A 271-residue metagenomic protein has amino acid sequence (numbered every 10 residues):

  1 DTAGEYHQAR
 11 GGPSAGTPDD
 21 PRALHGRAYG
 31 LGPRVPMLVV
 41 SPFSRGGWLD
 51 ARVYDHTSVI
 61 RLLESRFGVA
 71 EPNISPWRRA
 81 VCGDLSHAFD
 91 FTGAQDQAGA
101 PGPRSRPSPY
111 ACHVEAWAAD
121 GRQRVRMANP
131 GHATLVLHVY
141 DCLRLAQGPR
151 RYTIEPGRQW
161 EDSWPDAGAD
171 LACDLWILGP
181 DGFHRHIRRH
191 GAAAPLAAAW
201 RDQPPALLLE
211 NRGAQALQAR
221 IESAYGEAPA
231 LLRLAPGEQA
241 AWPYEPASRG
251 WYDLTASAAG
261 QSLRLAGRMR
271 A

Functional and structural regions predicted by a protein language model:
D1-A271: N-terminal pro-sequences and low-complexity stem/linker regions of secreted or lumenal proteins
